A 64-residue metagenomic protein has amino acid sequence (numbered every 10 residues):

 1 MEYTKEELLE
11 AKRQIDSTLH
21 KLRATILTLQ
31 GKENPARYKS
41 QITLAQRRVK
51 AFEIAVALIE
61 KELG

Functional and structural regions predicted by a protein language model:
M1-S17: Short, charge/polar-rich alpha-helical segments
A11-Q14, H20-G64: Short, charge-rich amphipathic interface segments used for partner binding and complex assembly
